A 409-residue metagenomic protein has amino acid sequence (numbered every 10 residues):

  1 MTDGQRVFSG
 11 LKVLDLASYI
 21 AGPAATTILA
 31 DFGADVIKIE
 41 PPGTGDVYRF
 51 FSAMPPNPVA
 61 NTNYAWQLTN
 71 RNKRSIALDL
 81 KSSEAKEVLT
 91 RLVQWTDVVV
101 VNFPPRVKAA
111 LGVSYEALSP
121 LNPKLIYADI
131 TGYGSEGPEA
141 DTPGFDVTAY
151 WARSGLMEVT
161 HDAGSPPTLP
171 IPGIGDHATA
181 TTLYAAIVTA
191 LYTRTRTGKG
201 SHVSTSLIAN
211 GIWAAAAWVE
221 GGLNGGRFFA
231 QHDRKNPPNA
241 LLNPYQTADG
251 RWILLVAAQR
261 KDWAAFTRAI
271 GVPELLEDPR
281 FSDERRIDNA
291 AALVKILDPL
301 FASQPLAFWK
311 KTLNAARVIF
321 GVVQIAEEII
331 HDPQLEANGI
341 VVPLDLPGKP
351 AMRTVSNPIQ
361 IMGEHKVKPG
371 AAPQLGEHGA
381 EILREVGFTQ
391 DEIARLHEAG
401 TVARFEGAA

Functional and structural regions predicted by a protein language model:
M1-K199, F228, L344, Q374 (+1 more regions): N-terminal helix-loop segment corresponding to the beta1-alpha1 unit of nucleotide/adenylate-binding folds
G43, Y133-G134, L207-I212, D249 (+2 more regions): Glycine-rich beta-alpha junction loops
N57, W66, H232-P237, N243-P244 (+2 more regions): Short Gly/Pro-enriched turn/cap motifs at secondary-structure boundaries
T168-A178, G200-H202, H232-N236, A240-L242 (+3 more regions): A short glycine-threonine-serine/GTX helix/turn-capping micro-motif
G173-V188, L207-A215, A258, D262: Mid-domain beta-loop-alpha active-site segment that forms a flexible, acidic cofactor/metal-binding surface
L191-A230: Substrate-binding/catalytic subdomain of NAD(P)-dependent oxidoreductase enzymes
L241-A316, F320: Aromatic-enriched alpha-helical interface/lid elements that frame and gate functional surfaces
A315-P369: A glycine-rich dinucleotide-binding beta-alpha-beta segment and adjacent secondary-structure elements that constitute
